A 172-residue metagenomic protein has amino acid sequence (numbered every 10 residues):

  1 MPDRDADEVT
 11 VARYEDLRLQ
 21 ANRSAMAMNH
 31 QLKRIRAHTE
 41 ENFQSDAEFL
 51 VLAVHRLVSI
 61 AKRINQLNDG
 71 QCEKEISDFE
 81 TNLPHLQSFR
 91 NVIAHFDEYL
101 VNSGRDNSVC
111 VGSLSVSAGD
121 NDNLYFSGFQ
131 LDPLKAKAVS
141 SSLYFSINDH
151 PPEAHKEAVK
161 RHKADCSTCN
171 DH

Functional and structural regions predicted by a protein language model:
M1-N82, S108, G112-H172: Amphipathic alpha-helical interface segments
E80-G104: Histidine-centered, metal-coordinating catalytic motifs and their short helical/loop contexts
